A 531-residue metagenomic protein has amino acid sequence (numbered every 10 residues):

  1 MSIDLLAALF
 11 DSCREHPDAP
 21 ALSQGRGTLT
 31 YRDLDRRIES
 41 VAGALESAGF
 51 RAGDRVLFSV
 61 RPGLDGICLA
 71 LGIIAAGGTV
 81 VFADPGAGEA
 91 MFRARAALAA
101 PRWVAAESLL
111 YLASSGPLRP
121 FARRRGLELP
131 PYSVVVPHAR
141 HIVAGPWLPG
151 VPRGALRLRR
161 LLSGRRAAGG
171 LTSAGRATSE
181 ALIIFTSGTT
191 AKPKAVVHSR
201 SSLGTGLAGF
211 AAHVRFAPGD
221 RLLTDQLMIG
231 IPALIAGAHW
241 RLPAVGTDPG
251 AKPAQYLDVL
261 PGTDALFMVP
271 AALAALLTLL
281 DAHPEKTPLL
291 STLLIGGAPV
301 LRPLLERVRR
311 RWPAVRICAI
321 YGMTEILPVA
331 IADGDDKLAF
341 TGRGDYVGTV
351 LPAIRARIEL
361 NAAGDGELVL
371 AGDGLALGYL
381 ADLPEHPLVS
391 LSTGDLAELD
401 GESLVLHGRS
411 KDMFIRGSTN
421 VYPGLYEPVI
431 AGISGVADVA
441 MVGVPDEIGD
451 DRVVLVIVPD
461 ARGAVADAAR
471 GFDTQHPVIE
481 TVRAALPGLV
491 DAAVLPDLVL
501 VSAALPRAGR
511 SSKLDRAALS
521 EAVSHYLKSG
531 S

Functional and structural regions predicted by a protein language model:
P17-P20, P149, L156-F185, K192 (+2 more regions): Conserved pre-ATP/AMP-binding loop-to-beta segment of ANL
G27, A44-A87, N420, P459: Conserved AMP-binding/adenylate-forming
I74, T79, L203-R221, Q226-A265: Conserved AMP-binding/adenylation subdomain of ANL enzymes
V80-R159: Structural core segment of the AMP-binding/adenylate-forming
A106-L109, L266, G372, P387-V494: AMP-binding/adenylate-forming catalytic core of the ANL superfamily
A144-W147, L156-R160, A265, L279-T341 (+1 more regions): Gly/Ser/Thr-rich phosphate-binding loop
T349-A353, N361-L391, T419-V421: Conserved ATP/PPi-binding loop(s) of AMP-dependent carboxylate-activating enzymes
F414, M441-V442, V454-V456, R483-S531: Conserved C-terminal "lid"/linker of ANL adenylate-forming enzymes
